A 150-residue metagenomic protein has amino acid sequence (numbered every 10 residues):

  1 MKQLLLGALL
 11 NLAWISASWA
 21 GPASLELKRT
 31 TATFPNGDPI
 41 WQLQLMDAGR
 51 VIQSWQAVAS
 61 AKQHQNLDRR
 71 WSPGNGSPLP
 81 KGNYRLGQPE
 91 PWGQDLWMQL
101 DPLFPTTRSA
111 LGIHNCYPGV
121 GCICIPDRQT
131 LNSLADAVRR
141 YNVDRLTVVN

Functional and structural regions predicted by a protein language model:
M1-Q3: Positively charged n-region of N-terminal signal peptides that target proteins for export
G7-A13: Bacterial N-terminal signal peptides
S16-A20: Sec/Tat signal peptide C-region and signal peptidase I cleavage site
G21-S109: Gly/Pro-biased beta-strand-loop elements
S77-P78, N83, G87-N150: Exported/periplasmic cell-wall-interacting domains
